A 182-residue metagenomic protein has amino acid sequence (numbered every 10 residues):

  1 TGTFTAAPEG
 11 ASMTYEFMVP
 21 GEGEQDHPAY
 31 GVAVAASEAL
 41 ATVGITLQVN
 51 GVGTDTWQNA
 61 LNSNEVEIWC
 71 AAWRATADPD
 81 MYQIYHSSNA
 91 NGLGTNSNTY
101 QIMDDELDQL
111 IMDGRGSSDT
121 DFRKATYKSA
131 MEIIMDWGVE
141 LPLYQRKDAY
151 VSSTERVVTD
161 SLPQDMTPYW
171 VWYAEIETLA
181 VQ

Functional and structural regions predicted by a protein language model:
T1-A75, D148: Ligand/substrate-recognition segments at binding pockets and active sites
T1-S12, A60-N64, Q83-G116, Q145-Q182: Short, solvent-exposed loop/beta-turn-alpha elements that line the ligand-binding surface or hinge of extracytoplasmic
A11-D26, G114-E140: Alpha-helical secondary-structure segments
H27-A33, P79-Q83, T154-R156: Short, solvent-exposed loop/turn and secondary-structure capping segments
G31-T42, D55, N59, D105-M112 (+1 more regions): Solvent-exposed, polar/charged alpha-helical surfaces in well-ordered, non-transmembrane soluble domains, broadly
L61, V66, M135-V139, L143: Solvent-exposed aromatic/hydrophobic patches embedded in short alpha-helical segments
A75, P79, Q101-I102: A glycine-rich, aromatic-flanked flexible loop/lid motif
